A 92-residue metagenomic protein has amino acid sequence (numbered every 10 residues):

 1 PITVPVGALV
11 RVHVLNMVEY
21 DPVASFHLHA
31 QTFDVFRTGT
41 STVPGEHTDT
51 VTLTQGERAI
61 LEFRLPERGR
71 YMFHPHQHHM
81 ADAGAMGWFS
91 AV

Functional and structural regions predicted by a protein language model:
P1-V92: Copper-binding active sites and cupredoxin-like electron-transfer domains, recognizing His/Cys-rich ligand loops
